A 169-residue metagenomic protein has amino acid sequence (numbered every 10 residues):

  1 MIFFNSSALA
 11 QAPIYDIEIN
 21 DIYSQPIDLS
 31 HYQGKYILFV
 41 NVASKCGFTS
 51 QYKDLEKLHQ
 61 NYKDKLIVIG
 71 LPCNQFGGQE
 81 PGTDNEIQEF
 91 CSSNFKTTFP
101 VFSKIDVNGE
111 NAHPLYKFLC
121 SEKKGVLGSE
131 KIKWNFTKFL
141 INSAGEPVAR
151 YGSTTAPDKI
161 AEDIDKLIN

Functional and structural regions predicted by a protein language model:
M1-N5: Bacterial N-terminal signal peptides
A8-S30, P114: N-terminal "domain-start" segment that seeds a small globular fold
I14, N85-W134: Short, internal strand/loop/helix patches that form the active-site neighborhood or redox-interaction surface
D21, N41-K45: Amphipathic alpha-helical repeat scaffolds
K35-Y36, K45, T49-P72, S92-F95: Conserved helix-turn-beta segment immediately C-terminal to the redox Cys motif in thioredoxin-like folds
K65-G82, T98-G109: Thiol-based oxidoreductase modules, predominantly thioredoxin-like and allied folds used for disulfide exchange
P114-K117, S121-N169: Thiol-/selenol-based redox modules, centered on thioredoxin-like and closely related oxidoreductase domains
